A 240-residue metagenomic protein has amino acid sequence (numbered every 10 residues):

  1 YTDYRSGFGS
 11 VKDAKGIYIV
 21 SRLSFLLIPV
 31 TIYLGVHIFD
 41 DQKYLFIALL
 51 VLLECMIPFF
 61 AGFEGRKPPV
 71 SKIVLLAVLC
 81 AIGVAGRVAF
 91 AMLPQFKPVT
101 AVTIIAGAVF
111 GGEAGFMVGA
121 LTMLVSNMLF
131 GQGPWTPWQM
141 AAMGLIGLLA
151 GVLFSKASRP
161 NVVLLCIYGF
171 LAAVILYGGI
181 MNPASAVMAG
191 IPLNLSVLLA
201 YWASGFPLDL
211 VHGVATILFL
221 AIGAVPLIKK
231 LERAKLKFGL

Functional and structural regions predicted by a protein language model:
T2-D3: Short, low-complexity, charge-dense intrinsically disordered segments
G7-I104: Hydrophobic transmembrane alpha-helices
G7-L50, T136-P137, V152-L240: Membrane-embedded alpha-helical hairpins and interfacial helices in multi-pass inner-membrane proteins
D40-D41, F110-G115, Q132-G133: Transmembrane helix interruption/hinge and helix-loop junction motifs
P58-A61, V99-G115, L149-L153: Generic transmembrane alpha-helix motif of multi-pass integral membrane proteins
G65-S71, A108-V118, R159: Membrane-helix interface "capping/anchor" motifs
I73-V78, A101-V102, F116-A120, P137-A141 (+3 more regions): Hydrophobic alpha-helical transmembrane segments
V84-T100, A120-L153: Interfacial aromatic-anchored transmembrane helix boundaries in multi-pass membrane proteins
